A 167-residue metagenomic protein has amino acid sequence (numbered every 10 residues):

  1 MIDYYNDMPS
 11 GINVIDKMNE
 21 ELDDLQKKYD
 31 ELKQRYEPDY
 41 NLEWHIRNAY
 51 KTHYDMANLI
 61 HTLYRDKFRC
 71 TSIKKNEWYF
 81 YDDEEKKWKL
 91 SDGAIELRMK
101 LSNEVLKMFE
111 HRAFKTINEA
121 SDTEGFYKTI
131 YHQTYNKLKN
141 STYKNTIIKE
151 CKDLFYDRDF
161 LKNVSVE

Functional and structural regions predicted by a protein language model:
M1: Terminal peptide-recognition signature
Y5-P9, V14: Acidic, Ser/Thr/Pro-rich intrinsically disordered low-complexity regulatory segments
N13-D16, E20-E167: Intein modules and their embedded homing endonuclease domains
